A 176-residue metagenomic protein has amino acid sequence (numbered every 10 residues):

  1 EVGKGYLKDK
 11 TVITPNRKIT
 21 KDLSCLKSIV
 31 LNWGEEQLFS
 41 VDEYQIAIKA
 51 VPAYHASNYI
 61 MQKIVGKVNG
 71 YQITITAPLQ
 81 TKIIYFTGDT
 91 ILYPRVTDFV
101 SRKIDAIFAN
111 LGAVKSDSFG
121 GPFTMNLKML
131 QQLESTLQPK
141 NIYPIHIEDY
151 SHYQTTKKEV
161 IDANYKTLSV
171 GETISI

Functional and structural regions predicted by a protein language model:
E1-P15, K21, R102-F108: Active-site metal-binding motif and surrounding structural segment of the metallo-beta-lactamase
D9-N16, I29-L31, Y85-G88, I142: Short, hydrophobic beta-strand segments that form beta-sheet elements in well-ordered domains
K10-V12, L23-E35, A163-T167: Active-site regions of enzymes building and remodeling cell-envelope glycoconjugates
T11, I46, K82-I84, A106 (+1 more regions): Structural motif
K18-S24, Y150-Q154: Short, charged/polar "capping" segments at the starts of alpha-helices and the immediately preceding loops
T20-K21, Q37-L38, V114-D117: Short gly/pro/ser/thr-enriched loop/turn and capping motifs at secondary-structure boundaries
V30-R102, V170-I176: Core dinuclear metal-dependent hydrolase active-site scaffold
I91-S175: Cap/insert and terminal regions of metallo-dependent hydrolase folds
